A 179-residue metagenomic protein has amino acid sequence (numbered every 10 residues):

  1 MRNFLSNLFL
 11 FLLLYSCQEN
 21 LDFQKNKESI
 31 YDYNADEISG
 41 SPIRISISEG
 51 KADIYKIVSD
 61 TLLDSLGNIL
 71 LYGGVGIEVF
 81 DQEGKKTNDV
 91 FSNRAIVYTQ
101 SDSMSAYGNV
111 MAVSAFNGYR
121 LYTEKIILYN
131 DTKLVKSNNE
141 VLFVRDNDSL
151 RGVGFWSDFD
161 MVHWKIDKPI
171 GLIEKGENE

Functional and structural regions predicted by a protein language model:
M1-E179: Mature-chain termini and adjacent capping regions
